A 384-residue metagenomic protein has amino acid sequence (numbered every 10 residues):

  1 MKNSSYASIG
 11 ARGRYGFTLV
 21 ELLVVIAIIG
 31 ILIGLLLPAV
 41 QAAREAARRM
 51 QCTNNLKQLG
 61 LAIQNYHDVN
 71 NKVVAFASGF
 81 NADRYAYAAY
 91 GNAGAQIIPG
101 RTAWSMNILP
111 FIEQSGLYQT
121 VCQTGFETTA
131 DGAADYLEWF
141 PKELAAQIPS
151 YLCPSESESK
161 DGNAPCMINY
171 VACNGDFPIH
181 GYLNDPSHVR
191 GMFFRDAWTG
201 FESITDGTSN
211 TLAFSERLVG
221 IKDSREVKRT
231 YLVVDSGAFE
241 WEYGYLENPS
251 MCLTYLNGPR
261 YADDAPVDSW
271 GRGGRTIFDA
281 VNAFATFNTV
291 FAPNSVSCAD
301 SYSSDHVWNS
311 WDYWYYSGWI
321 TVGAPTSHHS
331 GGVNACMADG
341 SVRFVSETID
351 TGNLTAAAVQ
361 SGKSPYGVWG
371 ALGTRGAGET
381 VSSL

Functional and structural regions predicted by a protein language model:
M1-L19, D83: N-terminal leader/signal peptides at the extreme start of proteins
S5, I9, L37-V40, F278-A283: N-terminal cationic amphipathic segment used for targeting or macromolecule association
Y6, R12, L23, W139 (+1 more regions): Hydrophobic alpha-helical segments, principally membrane-spanning helices and signal/leader peptides
G13-R48, C52, Q58: N-terminal single-pass transmembrane signal-anchor helix
A42-L384: Internal low-complexity, small-residue/proline-rich segments
